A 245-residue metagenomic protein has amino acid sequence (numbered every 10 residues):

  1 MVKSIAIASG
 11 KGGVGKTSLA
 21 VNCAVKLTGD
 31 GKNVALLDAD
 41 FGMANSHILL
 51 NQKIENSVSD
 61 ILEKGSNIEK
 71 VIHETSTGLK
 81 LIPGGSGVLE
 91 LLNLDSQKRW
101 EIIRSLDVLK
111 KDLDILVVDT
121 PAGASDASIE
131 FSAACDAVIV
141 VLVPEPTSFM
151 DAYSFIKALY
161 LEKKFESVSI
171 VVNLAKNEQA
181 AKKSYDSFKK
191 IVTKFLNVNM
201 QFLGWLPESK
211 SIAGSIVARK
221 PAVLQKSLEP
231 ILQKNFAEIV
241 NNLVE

Functional and structural regions predicted by a protein language model:
M1-S4, E245: Acidic-aromatic/histidine active-site loop/patch
S4-I68, I115-V118: Walker A/P-loop NTP-binding active-site region of P-loop NTPases, recognizing the glycine-rich GxxxxGKT/S
L36-K111, G214-A218: P-loop/Walker-type NTP enzyme "switch/lid" segment
N51-N56, A158-L159, D186-K189, P221-V223: Short, hinge-like loop/turn segments at secondary-structure boundaries
I115, P121-G204: Conserved catalytic-core segment of NTP-binding enzymes
F195-V223: Beta-strand-loop-alpha "switch" segments that mediate conformational coupling across diverse proteins
V217-E245: NTP-binding/hydrolysis catalytic cores, primarily Walker-type P-loop NTPases
